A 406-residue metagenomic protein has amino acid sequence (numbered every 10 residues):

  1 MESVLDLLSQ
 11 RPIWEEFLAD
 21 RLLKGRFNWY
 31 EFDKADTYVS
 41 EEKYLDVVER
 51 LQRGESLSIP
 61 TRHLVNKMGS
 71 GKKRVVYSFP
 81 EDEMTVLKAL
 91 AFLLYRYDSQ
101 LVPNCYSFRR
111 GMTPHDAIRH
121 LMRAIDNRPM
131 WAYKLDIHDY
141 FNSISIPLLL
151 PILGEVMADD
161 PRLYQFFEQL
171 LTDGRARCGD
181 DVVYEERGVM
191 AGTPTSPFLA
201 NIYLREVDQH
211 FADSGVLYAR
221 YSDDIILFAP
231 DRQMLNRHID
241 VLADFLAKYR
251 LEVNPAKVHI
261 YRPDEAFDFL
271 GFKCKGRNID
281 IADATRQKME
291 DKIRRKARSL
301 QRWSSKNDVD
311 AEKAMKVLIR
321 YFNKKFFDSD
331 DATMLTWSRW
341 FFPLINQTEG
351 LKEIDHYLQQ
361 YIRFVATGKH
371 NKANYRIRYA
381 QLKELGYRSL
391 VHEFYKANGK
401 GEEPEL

Functional and structural regions predicted by a protein language model:
M1-G154, A158, Y164, R177-C178 (+2 more regions): Conserved two-metal-ion catalytic palm core of "right-hand" nucleic acid polymerases, unifying RNA-dependent RNA
T37, F79, G111, G188-V189 (+2 more regions): Conserved phosphate/pyrophosphate-binding and hydrolysis machinery centered on Walker-type P-loop NTPases, extending
V47-Q52, V241-A247, M289: Inter-domain linker/hinge segments that demarcate the starts of reverse transcriptase and RNase H-type modules
K72-V75, P103-N104, L135, E185-T193 (+2 more regions): Glycine- and acidic
M84, K88, D180, Y184-E185 (+4 more regions): Right-hand nucleic-acid polymerase module
H120-S222, I226-Y261, A266: Conserved polymerase palm-domain catalytic core
